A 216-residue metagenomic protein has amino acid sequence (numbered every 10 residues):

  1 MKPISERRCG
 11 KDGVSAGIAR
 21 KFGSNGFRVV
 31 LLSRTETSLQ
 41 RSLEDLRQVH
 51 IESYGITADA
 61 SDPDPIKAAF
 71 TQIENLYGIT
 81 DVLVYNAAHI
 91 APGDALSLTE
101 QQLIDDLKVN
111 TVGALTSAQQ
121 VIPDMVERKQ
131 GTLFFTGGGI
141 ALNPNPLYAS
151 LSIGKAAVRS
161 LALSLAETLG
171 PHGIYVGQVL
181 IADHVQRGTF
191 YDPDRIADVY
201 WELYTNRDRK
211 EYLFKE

Functional and structural regions predicted by a protein language model:
M1-V29: Canonical Rossmann dinucleotide-binding motif of NAD(H)/NADP(H)-dependent dehydrogenases/reductases, specifically
K2-P3, I79-T80, D94, M125-G137 (+1 more regions): Active-site loop of short-chain dehydrogenase/reductase
G13, T132-A157, L163, G170 (+1 more regions): Catalytic loop of short-chain dehydrogenase/reductase
F27-R41: Conserved glycine-rich Rossmann-like NAD(P)H-binding loop of the short-chain dehydrogenase/reductase
E36-T37, T57-A69, E100: The beta1-alpha1 cofactor-binding region of Rossmann-like NAD(H)/NADP(H)-dependent oxidoreductases
H89, L96-L115, V158: Catalytic Tyr-X3-Lys loop
V109-E127: Amphipathic alpha-helical dimer-interface segment in Rossmann-like NAD(P)H-dependent oxidoreductases
L163, G170-E216: C-terminal helical subdomain
